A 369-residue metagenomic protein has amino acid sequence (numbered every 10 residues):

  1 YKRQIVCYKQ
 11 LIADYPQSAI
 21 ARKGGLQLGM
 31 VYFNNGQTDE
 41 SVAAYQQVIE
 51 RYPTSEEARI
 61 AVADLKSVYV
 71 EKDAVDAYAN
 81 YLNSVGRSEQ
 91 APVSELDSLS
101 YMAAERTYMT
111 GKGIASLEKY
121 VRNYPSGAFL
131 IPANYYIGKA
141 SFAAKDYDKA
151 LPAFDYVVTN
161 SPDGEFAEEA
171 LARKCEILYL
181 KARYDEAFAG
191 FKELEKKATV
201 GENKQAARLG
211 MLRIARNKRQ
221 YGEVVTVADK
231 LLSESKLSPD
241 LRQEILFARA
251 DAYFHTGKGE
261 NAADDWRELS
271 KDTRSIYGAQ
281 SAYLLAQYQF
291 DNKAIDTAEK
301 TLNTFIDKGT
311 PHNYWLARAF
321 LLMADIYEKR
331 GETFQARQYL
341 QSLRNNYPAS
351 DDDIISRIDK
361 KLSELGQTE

Functional and structural regions predicted by a protein language model:
Y1-E369: Acidic, polar-rich low-complexity tracts and alpha-helical solenoid repeat scaffolds
